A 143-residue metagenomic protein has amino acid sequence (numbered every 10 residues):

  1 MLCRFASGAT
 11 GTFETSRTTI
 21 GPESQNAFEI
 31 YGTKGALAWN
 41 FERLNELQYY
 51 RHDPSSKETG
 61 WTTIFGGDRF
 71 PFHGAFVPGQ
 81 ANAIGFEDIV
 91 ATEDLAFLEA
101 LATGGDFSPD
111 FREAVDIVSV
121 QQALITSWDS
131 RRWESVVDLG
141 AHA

Functional and structural regions predicted by a protein language model:
L2-S7, K34-R112, E134, G140-A143: C-terminal glycine/acidic-rich active-site capping loop/insertion
A9, E14-E23, N82: Glycine-rich phosphate/pyrophosphate-binding beta-alpha loops
P22, Q48-Y49, W128: Short amphipathic alpha-helical leader/targeting segments
V120-S130: Short arginine-rich
